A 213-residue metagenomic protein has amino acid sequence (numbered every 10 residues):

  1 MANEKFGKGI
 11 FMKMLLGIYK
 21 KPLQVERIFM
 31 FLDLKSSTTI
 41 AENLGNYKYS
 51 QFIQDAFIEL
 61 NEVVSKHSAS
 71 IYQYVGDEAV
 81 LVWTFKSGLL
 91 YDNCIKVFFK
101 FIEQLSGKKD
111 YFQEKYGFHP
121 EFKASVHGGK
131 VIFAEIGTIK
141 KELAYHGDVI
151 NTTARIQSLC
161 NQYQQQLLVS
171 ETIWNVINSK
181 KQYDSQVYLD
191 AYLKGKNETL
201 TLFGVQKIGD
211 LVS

Functional and structural regions predicted by a protein language model:
M1-V25: Regulatory cytosolic signal-relay segments
P22-N93: Catalytic NTP-binding/metal-coordinating core of nucleotidyl cyclase/transferase enzymes
K35, K130-V131, T172: Alpha-helix/helix-capping structural signal
Y49, C94-L105: DHp/HisKA dimerization helices and adjoining segments of the cytosolic kinase module in bacterial two-component sensor
H67-N93, K109-D148: Catalytic core of nucleotidyl cyclases, primarily class III adenylyl/guanylyl cyclases
Q104, K108, I156-Y163, K180: Conserved, well-folded catalytic cores of nucleic-acid-processing and energy-transducing macromolecular machines
H127, D148-T172: Catalytic/regulatory signature loops of cyclic-dinucleotide turnover enzymes and related class III nucleotidyl cyclases
Q162-S213: Intrinsically disordered, glycine/charged-rich C-terminal tails and inter-domain linkers that flank nucleotidyl cyclase
